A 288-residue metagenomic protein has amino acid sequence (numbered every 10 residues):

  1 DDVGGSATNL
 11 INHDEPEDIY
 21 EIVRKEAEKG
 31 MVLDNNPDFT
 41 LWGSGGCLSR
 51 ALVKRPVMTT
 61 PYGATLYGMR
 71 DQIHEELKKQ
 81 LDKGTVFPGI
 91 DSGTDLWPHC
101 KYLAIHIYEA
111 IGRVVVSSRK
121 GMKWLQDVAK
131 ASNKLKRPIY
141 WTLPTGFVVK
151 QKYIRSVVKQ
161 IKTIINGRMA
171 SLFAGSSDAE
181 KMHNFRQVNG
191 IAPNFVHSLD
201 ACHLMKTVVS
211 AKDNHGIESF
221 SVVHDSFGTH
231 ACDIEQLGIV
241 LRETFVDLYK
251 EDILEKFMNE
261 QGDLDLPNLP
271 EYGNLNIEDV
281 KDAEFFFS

Functional and structural regions predicted by a protein language model:
D1-S288: Conserved catalytic core of nucleotide polymerization and phosphodiester-bond processing enzymes
